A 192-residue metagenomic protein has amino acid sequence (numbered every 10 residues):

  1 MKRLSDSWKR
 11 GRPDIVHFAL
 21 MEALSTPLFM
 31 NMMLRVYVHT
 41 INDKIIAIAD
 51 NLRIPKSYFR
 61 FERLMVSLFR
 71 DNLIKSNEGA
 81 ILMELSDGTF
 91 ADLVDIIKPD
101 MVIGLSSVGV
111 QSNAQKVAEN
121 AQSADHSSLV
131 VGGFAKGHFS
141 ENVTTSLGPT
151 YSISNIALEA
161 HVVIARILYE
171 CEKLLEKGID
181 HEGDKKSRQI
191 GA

Functional and structural regions predicted by a protein language model:
M1-G109, E172-D180, G191: RNA substrate-binding interface of SAM-dependent RNA methyltransferases
A49-K56, V117-E119, N142-V143: Short, aromatic/basic amphipathic alpha-helical patches
S57, T89, N113, F139-S140 (+1 more regions): Helix N-cap and loop-to-helix transition residues
D95-I96, S123, V143: Structural alpha-helical scaffold elements that stabilize or flank donor/cofactor-binding regions in carbohydrate
V102, L129, T150-S152: Short, well-ordered beta-strand core segments
S106-Q115, E119-H138: Long, charge-patterned amphipathic alpha-helical coiled-coil/hairpin "stalk" segments used as oligomerization
A135-A192: Structured adenosyl-cofactor binding patch, chiefly the S-adenosyl-L-methionine
